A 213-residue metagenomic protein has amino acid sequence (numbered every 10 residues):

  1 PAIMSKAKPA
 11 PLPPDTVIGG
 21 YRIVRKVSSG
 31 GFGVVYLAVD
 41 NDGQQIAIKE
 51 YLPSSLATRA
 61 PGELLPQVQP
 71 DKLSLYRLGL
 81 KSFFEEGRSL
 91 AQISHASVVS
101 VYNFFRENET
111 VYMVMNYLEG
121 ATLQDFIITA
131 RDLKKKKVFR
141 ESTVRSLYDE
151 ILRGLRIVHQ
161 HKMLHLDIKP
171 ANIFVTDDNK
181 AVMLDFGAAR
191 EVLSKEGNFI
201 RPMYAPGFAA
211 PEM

Functional and structural regions predicted by a protein language model:
A60-Q92: AlphaC helix of the eukaryotic protein kinase fold
F104: Activation-segment/catalytic-loop signature of the eukaryotic protein kinase fold
N108-T122, F126: Conserved short submotifs of the Hanks-type protein kinase catalytic core that shape the nucleotide-binding pocket
Q124-V138: AlphaC helix of the protein kinase catalytic domain
L147-Y148: Activation segment signature within eukaryotic-like protein kinase domains
L152-M163: Protein kinase catalytic-loop region centered on the HRD/HxD motif
F199-M213: Conserved activation segment of eukaryotic-like protein kinases, specifically the C-terminal portion of the activation
